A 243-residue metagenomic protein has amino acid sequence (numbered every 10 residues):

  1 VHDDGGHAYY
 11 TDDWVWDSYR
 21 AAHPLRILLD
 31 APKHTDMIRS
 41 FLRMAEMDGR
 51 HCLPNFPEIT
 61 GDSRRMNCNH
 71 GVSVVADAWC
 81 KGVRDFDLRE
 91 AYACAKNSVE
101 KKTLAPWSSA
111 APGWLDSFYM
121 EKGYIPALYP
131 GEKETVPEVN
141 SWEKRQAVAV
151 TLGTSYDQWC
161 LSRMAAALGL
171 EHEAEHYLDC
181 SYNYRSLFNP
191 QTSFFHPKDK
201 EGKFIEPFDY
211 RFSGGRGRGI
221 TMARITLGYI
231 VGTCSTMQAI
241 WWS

Functional and structural regions predicted by a protein language model:
V1-D3, T35-E58: Active-site-surrounding "flap" and adjacent substrate/cofactor-binding loops of secreted or lumenal enzymes, prototyped
G5-R20, L28-P32, V72, G82-S243: Active-site core of glycosidic bond-cleaving carbohydrate-active enzymes
H23, L29, I59-V83: N-terminal catalytic cores of secreted or lumenal carbohydrate-active enzymes
H34-R39, E58-N67, A78, A93-K96: Mobile, glycine-rich extracellular loop/lid and propeptide segments that shape or gate substrate/ligand access
R50-F56, C68, D209-R211, G219: Surface-exposed beta-strand edges and their flanking turn/coil or helix-capping segments
